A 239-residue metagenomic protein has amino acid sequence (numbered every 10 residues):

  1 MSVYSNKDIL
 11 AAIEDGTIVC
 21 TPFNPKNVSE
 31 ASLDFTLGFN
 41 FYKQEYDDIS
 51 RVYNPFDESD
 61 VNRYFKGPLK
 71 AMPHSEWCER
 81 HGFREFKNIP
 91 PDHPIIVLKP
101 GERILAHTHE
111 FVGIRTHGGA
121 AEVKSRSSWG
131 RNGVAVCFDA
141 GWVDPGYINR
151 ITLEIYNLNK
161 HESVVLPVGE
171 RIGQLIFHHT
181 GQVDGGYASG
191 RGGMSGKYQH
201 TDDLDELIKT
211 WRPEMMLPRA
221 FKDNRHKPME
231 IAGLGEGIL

Functional and structural regions predicted by a protein language model:
M1-L239: DUTPase catalytic domain/fold
